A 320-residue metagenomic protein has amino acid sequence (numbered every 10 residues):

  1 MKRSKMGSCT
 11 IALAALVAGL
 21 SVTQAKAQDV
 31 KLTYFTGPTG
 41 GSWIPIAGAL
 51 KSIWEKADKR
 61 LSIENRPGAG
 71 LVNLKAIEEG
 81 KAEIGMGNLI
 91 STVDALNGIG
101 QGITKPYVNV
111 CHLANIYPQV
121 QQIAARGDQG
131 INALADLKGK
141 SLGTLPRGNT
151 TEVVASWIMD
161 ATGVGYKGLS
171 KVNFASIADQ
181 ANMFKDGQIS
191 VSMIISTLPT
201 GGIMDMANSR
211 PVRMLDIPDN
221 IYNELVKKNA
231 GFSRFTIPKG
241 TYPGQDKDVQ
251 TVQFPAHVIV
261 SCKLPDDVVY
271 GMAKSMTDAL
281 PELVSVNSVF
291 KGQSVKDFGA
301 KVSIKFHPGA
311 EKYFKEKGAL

Functional and structural regions predicted by a protein language model:
M1-A12: Bacterial N-terminal signal peptides that target proteins for export
L20-A27: Sec/Tat signal peptide C-region and signal peptidase I cleavage site
Q28-D94, I103, A181: N-terminal (or domain-start) structured segment
K31-K56, L61, Q119-D186, P281 (+3 more regions): Bilobed "Venus flytrap"/periplasmic-binding protein-like clamshell domains and structurally analogous long
I84-Y117, T200: Acidic, polar ligand-binding/catalytic clefts
L89, I99-Q101, Q129, G165-I259 (+1 more regions): Pocket-lining segment of extracytoplasmic ligand-binding domains
K140-W157, G231-V302: Ligand-binding clefts/hinges and TM-proximal coupling segments of bilobed small-molecule sensing domains
D179, K185-G187, S196-M214, E224-G231 (+1 more regions): An extracytoplasmic/periplasmic, membrane-proximal ligand-sensing/linker region
